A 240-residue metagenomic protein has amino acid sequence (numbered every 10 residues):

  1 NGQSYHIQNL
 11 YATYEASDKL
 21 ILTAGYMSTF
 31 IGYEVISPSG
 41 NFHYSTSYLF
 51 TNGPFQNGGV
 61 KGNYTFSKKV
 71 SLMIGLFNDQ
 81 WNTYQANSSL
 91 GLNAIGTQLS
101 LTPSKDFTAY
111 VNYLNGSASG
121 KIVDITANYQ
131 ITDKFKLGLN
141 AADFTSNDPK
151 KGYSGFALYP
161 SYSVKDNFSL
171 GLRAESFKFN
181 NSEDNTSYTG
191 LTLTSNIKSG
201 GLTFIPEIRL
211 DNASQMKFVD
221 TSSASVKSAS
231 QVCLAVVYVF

Functional and structural regions predicted by a protein language model:
N1, Y26-F30, L76-Q80, Y113-S117 (+5 more regions): Transmembrane beta-strands of outer-membrane beta-barrel pores
N1-N9, K19-L101, Y110-N115: Surface-exposed coil loops of outer-membrane beta-barrel proteins
Q3-Q8, P54-G58, G91-I95, S119-V123 (+3 more regions): Residues that define the transmembrane beta-barrel architecture of outer-membrane proteins
N9, S146, S163-L170, E183-T189 (+3 more regions): Outer-membrane beta-barrel proteins and related beta-barrel translocases across Gram-negative bacteria
Y14-E15, Y64, L101-P103, Y129 (+4 more regions): Residue-level signature of outer-membrane beta-barrel architecture
S45-Y48, N82-Q85, T145-S146, N180-S182 (+1 more regions): Extracellular loop and loop/strand-boundary signature of outer-membrane beta-barrel proteins
K69-S71, L90-G91, T97-N181, T189: Detector for outer-membrane/organellar transmembrane beta-barrel domains, recognizing the amphipathic beta-strand
L101, S195-T203, I208, V226-F240: Outer-membrane beta-barrel "beta-signal"
